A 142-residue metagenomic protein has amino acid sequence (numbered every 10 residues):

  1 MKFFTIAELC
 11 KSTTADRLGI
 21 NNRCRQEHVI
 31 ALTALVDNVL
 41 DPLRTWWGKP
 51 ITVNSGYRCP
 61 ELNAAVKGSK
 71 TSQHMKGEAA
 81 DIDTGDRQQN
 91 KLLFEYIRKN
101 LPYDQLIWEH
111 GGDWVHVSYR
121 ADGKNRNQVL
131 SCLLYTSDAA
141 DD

Functional and structural regions predicted by a protein language model:
M1-K2: Short, solvent-exposed beta-strand-terminating loops
T5-A121: Cell-envelope/glycan interface and biosynthesis
A121-L134: Short, low-order "capping/linker" segments at domain edges
Y135-A140: Conserved small/polar residues in nucleotide/adenosyl-binding loops
